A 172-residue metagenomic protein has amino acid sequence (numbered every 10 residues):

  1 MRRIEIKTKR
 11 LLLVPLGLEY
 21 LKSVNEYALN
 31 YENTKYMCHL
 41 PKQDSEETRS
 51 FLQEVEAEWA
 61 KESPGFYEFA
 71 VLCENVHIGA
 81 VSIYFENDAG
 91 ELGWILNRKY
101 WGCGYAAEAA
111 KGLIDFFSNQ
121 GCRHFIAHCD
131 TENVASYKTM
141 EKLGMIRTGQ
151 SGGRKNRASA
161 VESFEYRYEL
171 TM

Functional and structural regions predicted by a protein language model:
M1-K35, A70-M172: Acyl-donor (CoA/ACP) binding surface of acyl/acetyltransferases
A28, M37, W59-K61: Hydrophobic residues in alpha-helical segments
E32-E54: Conserved GNAT-fold acetyl-CoA-binding loop/helix
N33, K42, K61-P64, C122: Secondary-structure boundary/capping residues
L40-D44, Y67, E132: Short, conserved alpha-helical segments within structured domains
Q43-E46, V55-A57, V71, K99-Y100: Juxtamembrane/interface motifs at transmembrane-helix termini
S45-E46, S63-G65, G90, W94: Non-catalytic, surface-exposed connector residues within folded enzymatic/regulatory domains
V55-F69, G79: A short helix-loop-beta-strand connector motif used in the catalytic cores of GNAT acetyltransferases and, in some
